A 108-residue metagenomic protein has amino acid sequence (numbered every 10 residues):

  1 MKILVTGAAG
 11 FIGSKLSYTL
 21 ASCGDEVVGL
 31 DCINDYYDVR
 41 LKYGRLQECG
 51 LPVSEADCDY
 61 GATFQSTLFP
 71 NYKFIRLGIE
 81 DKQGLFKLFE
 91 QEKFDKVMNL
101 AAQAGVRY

Functional and structural regions predicted by a protein language model:
M1-Y108: N-terminal Rossmann-like NAD(P)+-binding domain of SDR-like oxidoreductases, especially those catalyzing
